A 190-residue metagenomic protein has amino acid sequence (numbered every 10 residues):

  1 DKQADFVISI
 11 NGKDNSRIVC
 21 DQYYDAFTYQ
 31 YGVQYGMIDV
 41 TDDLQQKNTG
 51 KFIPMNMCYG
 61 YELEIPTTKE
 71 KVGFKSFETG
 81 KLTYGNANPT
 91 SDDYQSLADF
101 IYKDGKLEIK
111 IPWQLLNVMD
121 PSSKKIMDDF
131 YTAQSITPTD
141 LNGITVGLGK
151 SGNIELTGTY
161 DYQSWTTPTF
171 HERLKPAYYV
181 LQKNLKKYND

Functional and structural regions predicted by a protein language model:
D1-Q95: Extracellular/luminal beta-rich ligand-recognition and adhesion surfaces characterized by aromatic-Gly/Pro-enriched
K2-K13, V19, L116-D190: Acidic/polar low-complexity flexible segments
P54-F74, E78-Y160: Ser/Thr/Pro-rich, low-complexity mucin-like regions that serve as glycosylated stalks/linkers or repetitive adhesive
